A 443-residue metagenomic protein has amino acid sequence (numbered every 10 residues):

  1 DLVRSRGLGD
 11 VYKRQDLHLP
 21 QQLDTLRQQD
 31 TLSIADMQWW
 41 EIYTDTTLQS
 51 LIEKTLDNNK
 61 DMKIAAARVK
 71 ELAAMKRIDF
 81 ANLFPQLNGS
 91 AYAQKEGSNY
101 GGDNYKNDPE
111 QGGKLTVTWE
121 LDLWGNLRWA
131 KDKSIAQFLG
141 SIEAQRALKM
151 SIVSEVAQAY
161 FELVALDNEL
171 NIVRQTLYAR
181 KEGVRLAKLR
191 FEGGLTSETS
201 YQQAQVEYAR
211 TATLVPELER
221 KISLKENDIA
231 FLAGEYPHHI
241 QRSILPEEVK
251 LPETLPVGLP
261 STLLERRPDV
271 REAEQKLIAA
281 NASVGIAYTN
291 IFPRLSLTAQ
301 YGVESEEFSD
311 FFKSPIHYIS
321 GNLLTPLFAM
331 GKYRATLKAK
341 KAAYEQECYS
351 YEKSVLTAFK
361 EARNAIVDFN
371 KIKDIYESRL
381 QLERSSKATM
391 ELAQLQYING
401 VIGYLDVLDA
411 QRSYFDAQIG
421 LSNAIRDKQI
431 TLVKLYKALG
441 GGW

Functional and structural regions predicted by a protein language model:
D1-Y12: Single conserved hydrophobic/aromatic residue that forms the stacking wall/gate of nucleotide- or nucleobase-binding
H18-T44, E53, A91-T116, H239-P256 (+3 more regions): Small/polar, glycine/serine/threonine/aspartate-rich low-complexity segments that form flexible
Q28-M37, E41, T47-N58, I78 (+5 more regions): Amphipathic alpha-helical coiled-coil scaffold segments and their short linker/junction regions
L48-S50, E110-K114, Q158, Q203 (+3 more regions): Transmembrane beta-barrel architecture of outer-membrane proteins
K63, L83-N107, T118-A147, D167 (+4 more regions): Small/polar (Gly/Ser/Thr/Ala-rich) solvent-exposed segments that form structured loops/beta-strands/short helices used
I64-D79, L148, S154-Q175, A179-L189 (+6 more regions): Amphipathic alpha-helical coiled-coil segments
L127, A136, E143-L259, Y414: Periplasmic alpha-helical coiled-coil/stalk elements that build and connect Gram-negative outer-membrane
L218, P268-D269, E347, A424: Metallo-beta-lactamase
